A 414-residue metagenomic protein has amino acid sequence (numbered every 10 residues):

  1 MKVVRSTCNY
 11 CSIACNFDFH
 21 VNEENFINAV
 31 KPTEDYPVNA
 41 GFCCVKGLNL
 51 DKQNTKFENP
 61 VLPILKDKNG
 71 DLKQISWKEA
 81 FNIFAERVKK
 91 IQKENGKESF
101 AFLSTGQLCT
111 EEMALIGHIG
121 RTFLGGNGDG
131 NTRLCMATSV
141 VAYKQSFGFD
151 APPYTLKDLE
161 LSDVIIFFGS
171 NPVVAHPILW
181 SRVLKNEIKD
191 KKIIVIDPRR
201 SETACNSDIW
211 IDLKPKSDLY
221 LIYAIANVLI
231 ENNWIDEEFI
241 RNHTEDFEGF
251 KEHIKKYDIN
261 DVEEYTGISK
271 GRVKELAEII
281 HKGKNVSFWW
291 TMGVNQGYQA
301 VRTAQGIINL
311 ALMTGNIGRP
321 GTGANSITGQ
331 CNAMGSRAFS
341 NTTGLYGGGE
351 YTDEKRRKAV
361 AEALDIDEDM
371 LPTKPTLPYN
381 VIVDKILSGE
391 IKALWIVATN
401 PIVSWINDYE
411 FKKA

Functional and structural regions predicted by a protein language model:
M1-N232, S269, D367-D369, T376 (+2 more regions): N-terminal export/assembly segments and adjacent metallocofactor-ligating motifs of anaerobic energy-metabolism
K68-Q74, N227, E231-K270, Y346-L371: N-terminal leader/propeptide and maturation segments of large enzyme subunits in energy/redox metabolism and hydrolases
G96-S99, I235-I240, S287, G318-N325: Flexible, glycine/charged-enriched surface loops at secondary-structure junctions
A101-C109, Y265-I268, T291-Y298, Q330 (+1 more regions): Conserved short loop/turn motifs at secondary-structure junctions
L159-E160, A204, I280-H281, I386-S388 (+1 more regions): A short, aliphatic-rich alpha-helical micro-motif
K185-K189, T314, K413-A414: Short, conserved loop/helix-junction motifs that constitute active-site signature segments in enzyme catalytic cores
H281-I382: A glycine-rich, hydrophobic/aromatic-adjacent loop/helix-cap motif
T373-L377, I402-A414: Flexible, glycine/threonine-enriched loop-and-boundary segments that flank and lead into catalytic domains of large
